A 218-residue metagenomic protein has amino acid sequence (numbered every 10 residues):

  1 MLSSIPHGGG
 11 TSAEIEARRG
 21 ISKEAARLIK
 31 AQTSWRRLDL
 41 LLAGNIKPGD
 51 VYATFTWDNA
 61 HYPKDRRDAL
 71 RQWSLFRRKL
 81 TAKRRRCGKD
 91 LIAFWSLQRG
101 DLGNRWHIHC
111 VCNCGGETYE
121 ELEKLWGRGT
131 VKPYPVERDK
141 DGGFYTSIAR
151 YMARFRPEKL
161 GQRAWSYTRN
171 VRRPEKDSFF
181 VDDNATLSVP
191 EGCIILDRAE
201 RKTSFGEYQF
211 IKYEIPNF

Functional and structural regions predicted by a protein language model:
M1-N104, C114-F218: Right-hand nucleic-acid polymerase module
H107: Conserved, short, structured surface segments that act as functional micro-motifs
